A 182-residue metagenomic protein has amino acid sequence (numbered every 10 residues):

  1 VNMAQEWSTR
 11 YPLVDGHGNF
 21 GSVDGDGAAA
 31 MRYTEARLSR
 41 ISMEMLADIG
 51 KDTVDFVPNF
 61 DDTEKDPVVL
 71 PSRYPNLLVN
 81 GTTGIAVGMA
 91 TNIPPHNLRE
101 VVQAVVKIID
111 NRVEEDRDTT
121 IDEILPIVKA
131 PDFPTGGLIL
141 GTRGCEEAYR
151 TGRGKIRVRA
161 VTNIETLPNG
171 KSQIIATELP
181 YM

Functional and structural regions predicted by a protein language model:
V1-K155: Catalytic phosphate-handling regions of large nucleic-acid enzymes and associated NTPases
D55, R157-V161, I175: Generic structural signal for residues positioned in beta-strands
R73-P75, V161-I164: Generic recognition of flexible, low-complexity loop/linker segments
T82, K155-R157, N169-I174: A general secondary-structure signal for short beta-strands and their flanking turns/coil in non-transmembrane regions
N163-M182: Long hydrophobic segments that form regular secondary structure
